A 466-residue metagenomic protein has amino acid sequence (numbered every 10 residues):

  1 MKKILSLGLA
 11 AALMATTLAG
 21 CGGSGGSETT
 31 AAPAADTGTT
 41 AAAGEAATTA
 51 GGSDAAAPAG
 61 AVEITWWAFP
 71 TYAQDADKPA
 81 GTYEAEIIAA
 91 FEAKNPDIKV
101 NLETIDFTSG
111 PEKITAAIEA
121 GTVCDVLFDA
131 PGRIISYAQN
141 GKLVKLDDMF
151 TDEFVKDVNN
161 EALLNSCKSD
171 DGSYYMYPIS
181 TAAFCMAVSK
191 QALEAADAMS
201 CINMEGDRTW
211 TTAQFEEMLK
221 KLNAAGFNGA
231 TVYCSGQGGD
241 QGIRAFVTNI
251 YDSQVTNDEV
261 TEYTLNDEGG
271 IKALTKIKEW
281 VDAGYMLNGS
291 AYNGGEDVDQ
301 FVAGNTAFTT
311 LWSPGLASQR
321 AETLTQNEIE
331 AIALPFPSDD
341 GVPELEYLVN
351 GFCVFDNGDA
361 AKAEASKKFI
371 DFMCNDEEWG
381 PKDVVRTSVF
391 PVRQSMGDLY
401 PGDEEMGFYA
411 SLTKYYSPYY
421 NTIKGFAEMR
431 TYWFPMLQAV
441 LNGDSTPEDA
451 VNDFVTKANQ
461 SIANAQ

Functional and structural regions predicted by a protein language model:
T16-G20: C-terminal motif of bacterial Sec signal peptides marking the signal peptidase cleavage site
C21-Q139, V155, D340, A361 (+2 more regions): Conserved N-terminal structural module of periplasmic/extracytoplasmic solute-binding proteins
E45-S53, A57-P58, D106, A130-C185 (+5 more regions): Hinge/lid segment of periplasmic solute-binding proteins
V62, A93, K99, A283 (+2 more regions): Extracytoplasmic/periplasmic substrate-recognition and gating elements
A93, F150-F154, K168-G239, S253-A291 (+3 more regions): Helix-loop-helix "hinge/cap" segment bordering the ligand-binding cleft or interdomain interface
A93-N159, S173, A195-D197, C201 (+3 more regions): Extracytoplasmic "Venus flytrap"/periplasmic binding protein-like
M218-K220, N266-T325, C353, K368-C374 (+1 more regions): Ligand-binding pocket segment of bilobal, Venus flytrap-like solute-binding proteins
A331-L334, K382-P435, A439, N464-A465: Long, aromatic- and glycine/proline-rich binding clefts that accommodate carbohydrate-like moieties
